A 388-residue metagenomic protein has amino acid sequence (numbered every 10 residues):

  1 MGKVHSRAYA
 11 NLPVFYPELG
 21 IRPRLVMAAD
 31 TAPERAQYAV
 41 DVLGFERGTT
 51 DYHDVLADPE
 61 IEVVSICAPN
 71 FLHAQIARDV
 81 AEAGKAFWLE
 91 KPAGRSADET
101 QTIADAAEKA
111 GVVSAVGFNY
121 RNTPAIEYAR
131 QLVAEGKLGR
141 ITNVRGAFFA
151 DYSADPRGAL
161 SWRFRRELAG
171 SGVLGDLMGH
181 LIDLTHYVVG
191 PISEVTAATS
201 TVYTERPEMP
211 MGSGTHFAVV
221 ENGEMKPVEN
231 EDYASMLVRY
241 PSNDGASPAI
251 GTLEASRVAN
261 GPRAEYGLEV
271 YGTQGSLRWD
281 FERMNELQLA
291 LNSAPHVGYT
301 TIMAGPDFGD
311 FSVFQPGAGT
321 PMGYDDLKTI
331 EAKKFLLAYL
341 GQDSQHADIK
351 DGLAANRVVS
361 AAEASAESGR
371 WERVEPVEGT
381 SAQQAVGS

Functional and structural regions predicted by a protein language model:
M1-L43: N-terminal Rossmann-like dinucleotide-binding module
I21-R24, A338-A355: Glycine- and charged-residue-rich phosphate/anionic-cofactor binding loop of Rossmann-like
F45-Y52: Conserved SAM-binding strand-loop segment of SAM-dependent methyltransferases
E46, A83-K85, A110-V112, G245-I250: A short helix->loop->beta-strand "cap" motif at the edges of active sites that frequently abuts
V63, P69-N70, A74-R121, G136: Beta-strand-loop-alpha-helix segment that lines the small-molecule cofactor/substrate pocket of alpha/beta enzymes
N119, T204-S247, L268-A347, A382-S388: C-terminal glycine/acidic-rich active-site capping loop/insertion
Y120-V228, L287, G369: Predominantly a Rossmann-like dinucleotide-binding segment in NAD(P)-dependent oxidoreductases
G139, N143, A364-S388: C-terminal capping/lid region of NAD(P)-dependent oxidoreductase domains
